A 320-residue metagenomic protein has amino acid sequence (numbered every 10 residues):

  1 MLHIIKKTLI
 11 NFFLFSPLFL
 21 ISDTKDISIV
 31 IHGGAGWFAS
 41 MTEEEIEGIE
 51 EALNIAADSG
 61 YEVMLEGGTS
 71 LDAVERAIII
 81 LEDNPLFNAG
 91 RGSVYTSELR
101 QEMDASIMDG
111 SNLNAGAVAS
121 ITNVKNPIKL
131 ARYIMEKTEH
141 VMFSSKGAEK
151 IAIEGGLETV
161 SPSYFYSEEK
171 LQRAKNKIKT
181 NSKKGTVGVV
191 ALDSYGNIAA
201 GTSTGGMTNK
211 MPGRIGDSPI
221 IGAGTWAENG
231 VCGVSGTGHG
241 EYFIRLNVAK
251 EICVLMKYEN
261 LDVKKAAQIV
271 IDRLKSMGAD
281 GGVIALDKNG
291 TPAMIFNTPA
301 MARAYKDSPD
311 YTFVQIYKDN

Functional and structural regions predicted by a protein language model:
M1-K25: Bacterial Sec-dependent N-terminal signal peptides
T24-N320: Alpha/propeptide regions of enzymes that mature by internal proteolysis
